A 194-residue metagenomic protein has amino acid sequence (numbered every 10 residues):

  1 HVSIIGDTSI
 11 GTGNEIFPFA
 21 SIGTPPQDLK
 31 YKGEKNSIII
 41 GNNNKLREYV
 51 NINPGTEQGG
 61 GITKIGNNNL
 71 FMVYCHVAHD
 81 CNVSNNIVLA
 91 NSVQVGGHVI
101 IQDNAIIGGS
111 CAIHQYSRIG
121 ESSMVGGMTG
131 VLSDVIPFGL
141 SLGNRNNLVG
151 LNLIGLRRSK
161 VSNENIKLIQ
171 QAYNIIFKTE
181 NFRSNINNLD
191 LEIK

Functional and structural regions predicted by a protein language model:
H1-N147: Structural signal for interior beta-strand "rungs" in well-ordered beta-sheet cores of soluble enzyme domains
R145, V149-S159, N163: SDR active-site lid
R157-K194: An accessory alpha-helical subdomain
